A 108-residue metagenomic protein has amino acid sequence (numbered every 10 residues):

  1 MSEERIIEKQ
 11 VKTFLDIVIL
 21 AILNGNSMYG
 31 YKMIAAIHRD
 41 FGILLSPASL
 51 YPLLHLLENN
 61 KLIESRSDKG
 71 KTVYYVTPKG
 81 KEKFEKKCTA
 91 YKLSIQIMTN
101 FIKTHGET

Functional and structural regions predicted by a protein language model:
M1-I6: Short, intrinsically disordered or compositionally biased N-terminal tails of bacterial proteins
I7-S49, L62: N-terminal helix-turn-helix DNA-binding core of bacterial DNA-binding proteins
Y51-L56: Short, hydrophobic-biased segments on the C-terminal half of alpha helices that form "recognition helices"
E58-K69, Y75: Beta-hairpin "wing" of winged helix-turn-helix
K69-C88: Basic, amphipathic "hinge/linker" alpha-helix immediately C-terminal to the N-terminal HTH DNA-binding motif
E82, K86-T108: Amphipathic alpha-helical dimerization/coiled-coil segments that flank or bridge DNA-binding/regulatory modules
